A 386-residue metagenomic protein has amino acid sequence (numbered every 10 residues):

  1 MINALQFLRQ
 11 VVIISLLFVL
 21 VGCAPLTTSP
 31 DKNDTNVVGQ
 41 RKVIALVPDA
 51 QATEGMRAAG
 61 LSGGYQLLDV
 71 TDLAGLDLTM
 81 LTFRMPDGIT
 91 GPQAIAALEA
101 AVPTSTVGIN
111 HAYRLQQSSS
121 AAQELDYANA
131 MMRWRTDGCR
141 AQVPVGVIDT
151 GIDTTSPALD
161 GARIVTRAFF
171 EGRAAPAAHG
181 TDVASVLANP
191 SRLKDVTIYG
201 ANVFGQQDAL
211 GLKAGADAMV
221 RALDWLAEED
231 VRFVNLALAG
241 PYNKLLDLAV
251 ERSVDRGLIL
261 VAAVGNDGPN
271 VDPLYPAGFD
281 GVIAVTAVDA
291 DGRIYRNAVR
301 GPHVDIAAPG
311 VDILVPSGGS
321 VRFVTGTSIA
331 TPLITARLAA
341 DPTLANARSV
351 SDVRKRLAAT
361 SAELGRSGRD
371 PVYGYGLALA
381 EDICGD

Functional and structural regions predicted by a protein language model:
I2-V12: Bacterial N-terminal signal peptides that target proteins for export
V11-G22: Bacterial N-terminal signal peptides
C23-S118: Primarily auto-inhibitory N-terminal propeptides
A24-N36, V231-L238, K244, R256 (+3 more regions): C-terminal subdomain of the subtilisin-like protease fold in secreted/lumenal serine endopeptidases
D77, Q93-G161, V372, E381-I383: Protease zymogen maturation seam
W134-V145, T150-I164, E171-A216, F279-D280 (+2 more regions): Subtilisin-like serine protease catalytic core
R135-R140, L212-F233, K244-L260, N270-A284 (+3 more regions): Mature extracellular/periplasmic domains of secretome proteins
D149, L274-T343, A347, R354-K355 (+1 more regions): Extracellular S/T/G-rich loop segment that most often corresponds to the catalytic His/Ser-adjacent loop
